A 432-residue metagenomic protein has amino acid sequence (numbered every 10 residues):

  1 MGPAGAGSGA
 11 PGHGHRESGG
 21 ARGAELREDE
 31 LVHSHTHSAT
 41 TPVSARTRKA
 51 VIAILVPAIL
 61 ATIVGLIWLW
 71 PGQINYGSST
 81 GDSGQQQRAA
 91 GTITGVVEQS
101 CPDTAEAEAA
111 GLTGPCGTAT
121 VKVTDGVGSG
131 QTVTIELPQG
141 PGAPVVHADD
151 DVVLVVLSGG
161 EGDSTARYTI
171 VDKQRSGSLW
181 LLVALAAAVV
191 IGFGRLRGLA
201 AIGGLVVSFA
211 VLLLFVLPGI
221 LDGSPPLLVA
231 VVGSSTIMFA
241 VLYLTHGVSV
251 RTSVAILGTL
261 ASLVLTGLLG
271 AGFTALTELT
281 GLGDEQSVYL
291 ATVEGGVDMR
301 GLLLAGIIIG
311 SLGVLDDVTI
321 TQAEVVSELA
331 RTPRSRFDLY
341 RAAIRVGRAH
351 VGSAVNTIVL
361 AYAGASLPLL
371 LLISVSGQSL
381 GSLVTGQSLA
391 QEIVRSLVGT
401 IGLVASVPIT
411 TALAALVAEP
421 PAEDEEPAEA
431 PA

Functional and structural regions predicted by a protein language model:
M1-Q86: Hydrophobic secretory-pathway targeting helix
T40-V56, Q174-L181, L196-A200, V250-I256 (+3 more regions): N-terminal export and membrane-targeting signals
P71-Q73, G272-D284, L372-L380: Membrane-helix interface motif
G72-G177: Extracytoplasmic/periplasmic regions of membrane proteins
L185-V189, L196-Y289, V297-G310: Transmembrane alpha-helical segments that form the functional core of multipass membrane systems
A255-L263, T292-I309, S353, T357 (+2 more regions): Pore-lining and gate-forming transmembrane alpha-helices of multi-pass membrane transport proteins
L312, D317-I320, V326-G377, G381: Helical hairpin unit composed of two closely spaced alpha helices linked by a short loop
A363, L367-A432: Hydrophobic alpha-helical transmembrane segments of membrane transport and translocation systems, primarily multi-pass
